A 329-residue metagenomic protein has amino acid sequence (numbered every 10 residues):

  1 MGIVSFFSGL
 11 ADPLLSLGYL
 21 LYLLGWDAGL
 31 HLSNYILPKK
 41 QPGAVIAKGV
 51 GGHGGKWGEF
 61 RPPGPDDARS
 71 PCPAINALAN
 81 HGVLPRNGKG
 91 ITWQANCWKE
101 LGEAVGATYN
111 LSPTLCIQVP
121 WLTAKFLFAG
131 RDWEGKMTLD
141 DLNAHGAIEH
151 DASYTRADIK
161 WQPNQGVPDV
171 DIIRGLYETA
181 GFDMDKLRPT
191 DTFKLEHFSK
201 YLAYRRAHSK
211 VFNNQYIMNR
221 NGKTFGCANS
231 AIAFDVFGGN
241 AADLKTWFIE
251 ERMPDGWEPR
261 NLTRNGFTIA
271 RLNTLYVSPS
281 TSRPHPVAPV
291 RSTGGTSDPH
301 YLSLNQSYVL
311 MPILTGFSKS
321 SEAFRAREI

Functional and structural regions predicted by a protein language model:
M1-A74, L78-I329: Polar/charged low-complexity regulatory segments
